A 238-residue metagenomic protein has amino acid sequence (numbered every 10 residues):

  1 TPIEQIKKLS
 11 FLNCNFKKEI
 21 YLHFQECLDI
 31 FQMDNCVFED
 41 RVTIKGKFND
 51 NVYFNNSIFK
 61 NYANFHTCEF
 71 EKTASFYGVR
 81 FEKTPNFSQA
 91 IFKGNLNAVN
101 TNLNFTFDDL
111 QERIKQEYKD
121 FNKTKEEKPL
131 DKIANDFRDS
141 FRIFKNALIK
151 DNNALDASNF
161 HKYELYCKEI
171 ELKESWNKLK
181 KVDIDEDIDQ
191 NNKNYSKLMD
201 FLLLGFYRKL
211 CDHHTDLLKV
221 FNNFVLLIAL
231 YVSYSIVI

Functional and structural regions predicted by a protein language model:
T1-I238: Terminal module of membrane-associated proteins
